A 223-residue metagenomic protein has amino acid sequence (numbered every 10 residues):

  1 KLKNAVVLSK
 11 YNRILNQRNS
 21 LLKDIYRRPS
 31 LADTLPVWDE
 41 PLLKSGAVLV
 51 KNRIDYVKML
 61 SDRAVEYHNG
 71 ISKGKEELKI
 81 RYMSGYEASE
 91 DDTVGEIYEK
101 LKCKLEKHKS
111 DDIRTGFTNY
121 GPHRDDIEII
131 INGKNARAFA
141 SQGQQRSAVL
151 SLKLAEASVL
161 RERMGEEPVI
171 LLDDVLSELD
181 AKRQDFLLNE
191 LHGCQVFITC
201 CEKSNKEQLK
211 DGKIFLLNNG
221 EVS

Functional and structural regions predicted by a protein language model:
K1-S45: A conserved P-loop NTPase coupling/switch region
R28-V169, E178-K182, F186-N189, Q195 (+2 more regions): Conserved NTPase motor "head" modules and their coupling/switch loops across ABC/AAA+ ATPases, GTPases, and GHKL ATPases
D173-V175: Walker B catalytic acidic pair
K213-F215: Conserved short hydrophobic beta-strand within the ABC ATPase nucleotide-binding domain
